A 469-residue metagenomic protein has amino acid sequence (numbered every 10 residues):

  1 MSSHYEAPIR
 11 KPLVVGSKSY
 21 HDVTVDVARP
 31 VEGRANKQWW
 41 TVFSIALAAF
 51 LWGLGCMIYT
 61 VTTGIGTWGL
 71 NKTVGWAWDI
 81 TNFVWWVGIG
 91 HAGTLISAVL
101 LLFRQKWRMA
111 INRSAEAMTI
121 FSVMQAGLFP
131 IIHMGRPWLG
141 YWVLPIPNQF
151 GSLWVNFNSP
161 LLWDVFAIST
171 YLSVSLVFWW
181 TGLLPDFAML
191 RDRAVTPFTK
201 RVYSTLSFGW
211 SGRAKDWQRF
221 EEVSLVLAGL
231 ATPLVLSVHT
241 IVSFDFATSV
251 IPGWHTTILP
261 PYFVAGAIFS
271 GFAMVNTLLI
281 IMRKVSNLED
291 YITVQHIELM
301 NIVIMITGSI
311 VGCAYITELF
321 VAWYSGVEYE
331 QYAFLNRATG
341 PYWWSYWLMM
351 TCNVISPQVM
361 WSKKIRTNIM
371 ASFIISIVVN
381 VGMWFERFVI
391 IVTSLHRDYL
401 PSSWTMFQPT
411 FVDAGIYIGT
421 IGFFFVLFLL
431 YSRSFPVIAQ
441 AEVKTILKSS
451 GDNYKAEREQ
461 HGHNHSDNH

Functional and structural regions predicted by a protein language model:
M1-Q38, Y141-F157, D186-E222, V294-Q295 (+2 more regions): Extramembrane terminal tails and long inter-domain/linker segments of multi-pass membrane proteins
S2-K18, I58-G69, T73-W76, F83-A214 (+2 more regions): Transmembrane-helix bundle segments that line or gate the permeation/cavity pathway in multi-pass membrane proteins
P30-M57, N148-M349, T445, H463-N468: Long, contiguous internal "core" modules enriched in hydrophobic/ aromatic residues
G53-T60, G127-P137, A314-V321, G382-T393: C-terminal TM-helix exit segments that contain a strictly Trp-centered aromatic cap at the helix terminus
V87-L95, L348-P357, F423-F424: Hydrophobic alpha-helical transmembrane segments
L101-Q105, W179-T181, L279-N287, V359-I365 (+1 more regions): Structural signal for the C-terminal ends of transmembrane alpha-helices and the immediately following loop
W344-I369: Extended C-terminal subregions enriched in glycine
A371-V381: Central hydrophobic cores of alpha-helical transmembrane segments in multi-pass integral membrane proteins
